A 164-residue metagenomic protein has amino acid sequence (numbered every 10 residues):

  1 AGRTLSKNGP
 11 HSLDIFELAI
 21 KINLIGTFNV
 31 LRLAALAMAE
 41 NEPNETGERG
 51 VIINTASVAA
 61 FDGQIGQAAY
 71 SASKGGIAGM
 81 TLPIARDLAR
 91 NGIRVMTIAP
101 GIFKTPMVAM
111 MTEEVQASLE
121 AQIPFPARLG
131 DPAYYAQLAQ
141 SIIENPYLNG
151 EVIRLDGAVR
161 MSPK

Functional and structural regions predicted by a protein language model:
A1-E17, E40-T46, G66-A69, A109: Conserved mid-core segment of classical short-chain dehydrogenase/reductases
G9-N29, I53, I77: Catalytic Tyr-X3-Lys loop
L31, S73: Active-site helix of classical SDR
L36, A85-D87: Alpha-helical segment proximal to the catalytic Tyr-Lys
S57: Residue(s) in the substrate-gating loop at a strand-loop-helix junction that position the organic substrate next
D62-A68, N91: Active-site loop immediately N-terminal to the catalytic Tyr-X3-Lys motif of short-chain dehydrogenase/reductase
V95, A99-M110: Short, flexible catalytic-loop segment of classical short-chain dehydrogenase/reductase
T97, S118-G157: C-terminal helical subdomain
